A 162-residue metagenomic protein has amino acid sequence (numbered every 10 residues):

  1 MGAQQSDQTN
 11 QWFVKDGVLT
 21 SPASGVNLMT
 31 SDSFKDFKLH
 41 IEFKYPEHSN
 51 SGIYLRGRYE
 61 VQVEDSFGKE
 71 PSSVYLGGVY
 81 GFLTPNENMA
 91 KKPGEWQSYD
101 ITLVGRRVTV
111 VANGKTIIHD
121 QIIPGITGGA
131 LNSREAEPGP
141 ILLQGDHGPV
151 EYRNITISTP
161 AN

Functional and structural regions predicted by a protein language model:
M1-N162: Carbohydrate-interacting regions of secretory-pathway proteins
